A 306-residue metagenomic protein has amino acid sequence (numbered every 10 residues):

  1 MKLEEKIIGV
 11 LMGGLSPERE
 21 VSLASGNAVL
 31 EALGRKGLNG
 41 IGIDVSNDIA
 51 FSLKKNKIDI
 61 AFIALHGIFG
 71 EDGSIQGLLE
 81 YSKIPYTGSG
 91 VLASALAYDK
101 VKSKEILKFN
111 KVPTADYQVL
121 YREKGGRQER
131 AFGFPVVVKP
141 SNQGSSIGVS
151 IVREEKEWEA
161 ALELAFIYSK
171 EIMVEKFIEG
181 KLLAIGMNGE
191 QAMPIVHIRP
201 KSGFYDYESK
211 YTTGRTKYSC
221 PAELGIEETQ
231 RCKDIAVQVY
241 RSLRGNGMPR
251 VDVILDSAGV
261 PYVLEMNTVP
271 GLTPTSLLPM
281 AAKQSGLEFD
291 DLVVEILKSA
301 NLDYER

Functional and structural regions predicted by a protein language model:
M1-L92, L96-Y98, K102, F109 (+2 more regions): ATP-binding N-terminal substructure of ATP-dependent carboxylate-amine bond-forming enzymes
M1-M12, L96-E175, E179-G180: Active-site nucleotide/adenylate-binding loops and adjacent lid/helix of ATP-dependent enzymes
G40, P85-Y86, T114, V136 (+1 more regions): Hydrophobic beta-strand scaffold residues
I75-E80, F204-T212, T268: Short, flexible, mixed-charge acidic loops at enzyme active sites
R153-D234, L255-Y262: Phosphate-binding site of ATP-dependent enzymes
K176, I185-M187, Y240-L272, A282: Conserved metal-phosphate-binding beta-hairpin within the catalytic cores of diverse ATP-dependent phosphoryl-transfer
H197-P249, M280-R306: Active-site "cap" helix and flanking loop/linker of ATP-utilizing ligase/carboxylase catalytic domains
